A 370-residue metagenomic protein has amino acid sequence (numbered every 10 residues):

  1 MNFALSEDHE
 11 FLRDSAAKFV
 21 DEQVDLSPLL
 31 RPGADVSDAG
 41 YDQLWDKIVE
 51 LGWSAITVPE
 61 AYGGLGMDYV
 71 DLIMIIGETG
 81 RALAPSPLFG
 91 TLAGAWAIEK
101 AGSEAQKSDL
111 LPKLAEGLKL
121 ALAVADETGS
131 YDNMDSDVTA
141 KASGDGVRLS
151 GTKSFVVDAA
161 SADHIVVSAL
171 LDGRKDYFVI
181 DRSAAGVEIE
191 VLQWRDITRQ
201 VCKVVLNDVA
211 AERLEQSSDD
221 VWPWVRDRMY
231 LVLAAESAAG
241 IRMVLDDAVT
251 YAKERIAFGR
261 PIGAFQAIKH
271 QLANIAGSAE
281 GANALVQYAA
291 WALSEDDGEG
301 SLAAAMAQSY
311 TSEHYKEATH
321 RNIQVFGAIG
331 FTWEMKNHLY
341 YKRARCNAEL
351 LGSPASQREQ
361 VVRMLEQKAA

Functional and structural regions predicted by a protein language model:
M1-A82, E104, G117, A142-V147 (+1 more regions): Alpha-helical interface subdomain recognition
M67, D132-M134, D158-A162: Short glycine/proline-enriched turns and hinge-like loops at secondary-structure junctions
P85-A105: N-terminal glycine-rich flavin-associated loop
E99-G102, K141, V167-L170, V179-R182 (+1 more regions): Short beta-strand-to-turn element immediately C-terminal to the catalytic PLP-Schiff-base lysine in fold type I
E116-D126: A short, Trp-centered hydrophobic/proline-enriched beta-strand micro-motif
A123, S150-V187: A short core secondary-structure module
D132-S150: Cytochrome P450 C-terminal beta-domain/meander region
D135-D137, F155-V156, D181-R213, D220-V221: Flexible, small-/acidic-enriched active-site or ligand-binding loops
